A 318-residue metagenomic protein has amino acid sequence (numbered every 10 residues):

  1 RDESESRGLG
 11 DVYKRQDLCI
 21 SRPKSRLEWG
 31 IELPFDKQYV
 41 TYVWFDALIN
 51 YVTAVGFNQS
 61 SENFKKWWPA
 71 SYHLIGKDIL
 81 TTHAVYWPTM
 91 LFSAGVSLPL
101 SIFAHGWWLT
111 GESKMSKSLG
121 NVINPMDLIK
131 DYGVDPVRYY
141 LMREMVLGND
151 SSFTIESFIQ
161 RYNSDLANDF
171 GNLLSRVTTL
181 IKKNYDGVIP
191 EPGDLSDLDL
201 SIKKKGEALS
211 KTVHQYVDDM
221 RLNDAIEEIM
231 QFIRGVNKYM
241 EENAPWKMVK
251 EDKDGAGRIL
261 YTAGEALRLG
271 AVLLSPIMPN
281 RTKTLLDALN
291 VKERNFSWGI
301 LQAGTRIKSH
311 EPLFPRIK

Functional and structural regions predicted by a protein language model:
D2-Y13: Single conserved hydrophobic/aromatic residue that forms the stacking wall/gate of nucleotide- or nucleobase-binding
K24-L33, V40-T41, T89, L98-G120: Active-site and channel-lining beta-strand-loop segments that bind or position nucleotide-derived/phosphorylated
D36-T41, G76-I79, K117, L128-I129 (+5 more regions): Secondary-structure capping and boundary motifs in well-ordered enzyme cores
K65-I75, S152-Q160, H214, D252: Glycine- and acidic
W107-L200, V291-I317: Catalytic adenosine-cofactor/nucleotide-binding cores of aminoacyl-tRNA synthetases and other
Q215, M220-R221, M230-K318: Basic, alpha-helical terminal appendages of large translation-related enzymes
